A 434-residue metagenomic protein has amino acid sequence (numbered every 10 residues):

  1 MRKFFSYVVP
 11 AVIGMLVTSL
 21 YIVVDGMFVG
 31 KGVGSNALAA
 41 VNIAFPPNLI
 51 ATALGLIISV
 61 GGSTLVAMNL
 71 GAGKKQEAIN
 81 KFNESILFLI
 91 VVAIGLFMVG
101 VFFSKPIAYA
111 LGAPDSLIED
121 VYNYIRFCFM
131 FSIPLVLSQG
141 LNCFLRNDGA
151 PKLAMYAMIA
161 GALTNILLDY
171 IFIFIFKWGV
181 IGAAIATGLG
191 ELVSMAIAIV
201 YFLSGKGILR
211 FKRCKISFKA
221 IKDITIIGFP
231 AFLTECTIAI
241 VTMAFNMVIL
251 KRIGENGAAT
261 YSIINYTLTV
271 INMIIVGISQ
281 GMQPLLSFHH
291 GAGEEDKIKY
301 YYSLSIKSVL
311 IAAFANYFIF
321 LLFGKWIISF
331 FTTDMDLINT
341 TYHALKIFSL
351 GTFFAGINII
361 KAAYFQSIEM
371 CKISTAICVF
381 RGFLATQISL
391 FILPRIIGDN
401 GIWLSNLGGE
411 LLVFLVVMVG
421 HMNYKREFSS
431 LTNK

Functional and structural regions predicted by a protein language model:
M1-V33, P46-G61, L65, N69 (+5 more regions): N-terminal transmembrane alpha-helices
M1-V8, V66-I133, I175-F229, L286-G351 (+1 more regions): Short alpha-helical transmembrane segments in multi-pass integral membrane proteins
S6-D25, F127, S138, G161 (+5 more regions): Transmembrane helical elements of multi-pass membrane transporters/channels
L20-L38, A108-D115, I171-W178, A239-V270 (+3 more regions): Helix-terminus/linker motif at the lipid-water interface of multi-pass membrane proteins
G26, S35-L38, K75, S104 (+6 more regions): Membrane-helix interface/capping residues of multi-pass secondary transporters
L38-M98, L135-A154, T260-F318, L322-F323 (+3 more regions): Small-residue-rich hydrophobic transmembrane alpha-helices
I50-A53, N165-Y170, M195-I199, T269-M273 (+3 more regions): Hydrophobic transmembrane alpha-helices of multi-pass small-molecule transporters
S59, F127-R146, A154-A162, A183-A196 (+5 more regions): Short runs within selected transmembrane alpha-helices of multi-pass transporters and secretion channels
